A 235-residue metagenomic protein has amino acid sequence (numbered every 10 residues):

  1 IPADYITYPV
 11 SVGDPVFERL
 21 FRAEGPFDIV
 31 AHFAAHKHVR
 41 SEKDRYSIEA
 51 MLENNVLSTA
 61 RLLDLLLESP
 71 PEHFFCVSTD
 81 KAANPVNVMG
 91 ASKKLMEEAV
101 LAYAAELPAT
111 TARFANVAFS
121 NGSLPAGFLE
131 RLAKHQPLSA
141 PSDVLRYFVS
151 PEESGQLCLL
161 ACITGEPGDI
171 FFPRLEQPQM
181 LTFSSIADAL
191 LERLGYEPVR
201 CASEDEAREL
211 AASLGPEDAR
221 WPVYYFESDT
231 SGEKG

Functional and structural regions predicted by a protein language model:
P2-P15: Rossmann-fold cofactor-recognition segment
T7, M51, F74, A109-A112: Hydrophobic/aromatic anchor residues within beta-strands of the central parallel beta-sheet of Rossmann-like
V12-E53: NAD(P)H-binding glycine-rich loop region in Rossmannoid oxidoreductase-like domains and their noncatalytic homologs
V30-H36, F74-T79, A112-F114: SDR active-site strand-loop-helix element
D44-H73: NAD(P)-cofactor binding segment of oxidoreductase domains
R61-P71, P85-A112, S120-K134: Active-site Tyr-X1-5-Lys
G127-V149, E153-Q156, A161-F183, Y225: A conserved pocket-lining segment of Rossmann-fold NAD(P)-dependent short-chain dehydrogenase/reductase
T164-G235: Mid/C-terminal beta-alpha module of Rossmann-like enzyme folds, strongest in SDR-family dehydrogenases/epimerases
